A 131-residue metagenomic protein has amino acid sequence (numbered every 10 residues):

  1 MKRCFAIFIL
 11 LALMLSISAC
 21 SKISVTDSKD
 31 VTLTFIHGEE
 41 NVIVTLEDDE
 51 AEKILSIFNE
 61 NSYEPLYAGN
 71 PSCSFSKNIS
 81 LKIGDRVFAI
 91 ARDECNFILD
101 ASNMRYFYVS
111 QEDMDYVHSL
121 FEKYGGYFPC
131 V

Functional and structural regions predicted by a protein language model:
M1-L11: Positively charged n-region of N-terminal signal peptides that target proteins for export
L15-A19: C-terminal motif of bacterial Sec signal peptides marking the signal peptidase cleavage site
C20-V131: Function-determining sites in protein domains
